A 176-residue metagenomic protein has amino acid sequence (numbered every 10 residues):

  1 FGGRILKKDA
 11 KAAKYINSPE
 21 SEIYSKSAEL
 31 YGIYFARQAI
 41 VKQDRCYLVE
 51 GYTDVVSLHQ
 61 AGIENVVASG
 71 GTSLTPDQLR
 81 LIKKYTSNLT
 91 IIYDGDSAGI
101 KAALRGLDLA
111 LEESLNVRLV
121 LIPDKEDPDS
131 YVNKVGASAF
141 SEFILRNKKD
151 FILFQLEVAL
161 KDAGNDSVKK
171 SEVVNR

Functional and structural regions predicted by a protein language model:
F1-Y85, L89, A103: Phosphate-handling DNA/RNA-contact segment within nucleic-acid enzymes
L30-I33, P76-L79, K83, G99-L107 (+4 more regions): Amphipathic alpha-helical transducer elements in NTP-driven molecular machines
Y52-T53, I63, S114, V120-I122: Alpha-helical interaction elements
T53, L74, S97-A98, P123: Short beta->alpha linker loops
G62-V66, G106-L109, K134-A137: Short secondary-structure boundary/capping segments
L89, S97-E113, V117, L121: Phosphate/diphosphate-binding loops
L115-R176: C-terminal or mid-to-C-terminal helical accessory/interaction module adjacent to the motor/catalytic core
